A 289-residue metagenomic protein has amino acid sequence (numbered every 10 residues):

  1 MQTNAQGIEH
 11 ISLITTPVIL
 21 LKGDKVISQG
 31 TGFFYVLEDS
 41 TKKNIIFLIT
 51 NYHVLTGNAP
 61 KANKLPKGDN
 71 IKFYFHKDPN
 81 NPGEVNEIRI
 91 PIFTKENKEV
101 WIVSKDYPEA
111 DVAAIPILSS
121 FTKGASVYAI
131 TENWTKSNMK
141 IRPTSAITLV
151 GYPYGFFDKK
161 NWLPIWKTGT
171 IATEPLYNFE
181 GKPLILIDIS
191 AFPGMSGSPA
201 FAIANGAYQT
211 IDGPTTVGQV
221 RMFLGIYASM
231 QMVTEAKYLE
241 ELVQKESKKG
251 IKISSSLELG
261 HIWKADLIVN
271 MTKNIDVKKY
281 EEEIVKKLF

Functional and structural regions predicted by a protein language model:
I8-I11, L48, A202-F289: C-terminal subregion of chymotrypsin/trypsin-like serine protease catalytic domains
H10-T16, L20, S28-Q29, E38 (+5 more regions): Serine endopeptidase catalytic core focused on the charge-relay Asp
K25-I46: A conserved glycine-rich beta-strand in the N-terminal activation segment of trypsin-fold
N44-I46, I185, L224: Short aromatic-glycine-enriched beta-strand elements
L55-N58: N-terminal positively charged helical leader segments and presequences
